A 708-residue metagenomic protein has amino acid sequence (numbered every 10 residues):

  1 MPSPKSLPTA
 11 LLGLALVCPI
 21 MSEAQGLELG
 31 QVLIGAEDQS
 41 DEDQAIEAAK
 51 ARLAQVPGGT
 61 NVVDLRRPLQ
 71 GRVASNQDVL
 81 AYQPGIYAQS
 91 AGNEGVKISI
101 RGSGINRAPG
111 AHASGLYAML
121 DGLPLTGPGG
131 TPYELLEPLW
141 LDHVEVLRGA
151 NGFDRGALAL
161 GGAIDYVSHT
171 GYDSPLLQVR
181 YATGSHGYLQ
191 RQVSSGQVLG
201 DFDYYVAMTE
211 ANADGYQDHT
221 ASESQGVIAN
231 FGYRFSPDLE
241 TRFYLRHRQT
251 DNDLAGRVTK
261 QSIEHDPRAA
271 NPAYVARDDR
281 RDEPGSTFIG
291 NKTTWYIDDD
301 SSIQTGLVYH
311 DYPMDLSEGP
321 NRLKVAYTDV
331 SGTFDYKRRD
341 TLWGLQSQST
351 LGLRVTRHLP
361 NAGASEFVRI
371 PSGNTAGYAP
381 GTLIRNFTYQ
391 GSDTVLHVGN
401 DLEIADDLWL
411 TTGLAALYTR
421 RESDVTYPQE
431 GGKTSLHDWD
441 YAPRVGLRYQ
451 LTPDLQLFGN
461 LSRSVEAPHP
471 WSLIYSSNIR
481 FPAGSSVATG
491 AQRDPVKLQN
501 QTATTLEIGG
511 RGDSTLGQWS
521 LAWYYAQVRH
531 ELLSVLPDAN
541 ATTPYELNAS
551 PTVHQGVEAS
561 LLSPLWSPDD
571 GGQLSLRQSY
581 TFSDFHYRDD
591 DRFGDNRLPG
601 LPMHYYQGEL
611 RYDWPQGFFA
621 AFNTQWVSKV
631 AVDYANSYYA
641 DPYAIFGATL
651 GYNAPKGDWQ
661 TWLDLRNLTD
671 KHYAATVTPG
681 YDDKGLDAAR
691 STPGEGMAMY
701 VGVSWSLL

Functional and structural regions predicted by a protein language model:
A51-L53, N76, I98-S99, L116-M119 (+4 more regions): N-terminal periplasmic accessory domains that precede and gate Gram-negative outer-membrane beta-barrel machines
A108-P109, L116, D121-R148: Short acidic/polar hinge/loop motifs at secondary-structure boundaries that mediate gating or recognition
L176-Q178, T183-N212, Q217-A255, R281-Y296 (+3 more regions): Transmembrane beta-barrel wall of Gram-negative outer-membrane proteins
Q197, K292, Y296, S302-V308 (+8 more regions): Membrane-embedded beta-barrel scaffold of Gram-negative outer-membrane proteins
R234-S236, D340-H358, F387-V528, R611 (+1 more regions): Structural signature of Gram-negative outer-membrane beta-barrels, strongest in the C-terminal barrel of TonB-dependent
D238-R246, R281-T426, S520, L561 (+1 more regions): Face-selective signature of the C-terminal outer-membrane beta-barrel domain
W343, I404-L410, Y418-T419, L516-R529 (+2 more regions): Gram-negative outer-membrane beta-barrel transporters
G459, S563, L574-L576, R597-L708: Conserved C-terminal beta-signal and adjacent last beta-strands/turns of outer-membrane beta-barrel proteins
